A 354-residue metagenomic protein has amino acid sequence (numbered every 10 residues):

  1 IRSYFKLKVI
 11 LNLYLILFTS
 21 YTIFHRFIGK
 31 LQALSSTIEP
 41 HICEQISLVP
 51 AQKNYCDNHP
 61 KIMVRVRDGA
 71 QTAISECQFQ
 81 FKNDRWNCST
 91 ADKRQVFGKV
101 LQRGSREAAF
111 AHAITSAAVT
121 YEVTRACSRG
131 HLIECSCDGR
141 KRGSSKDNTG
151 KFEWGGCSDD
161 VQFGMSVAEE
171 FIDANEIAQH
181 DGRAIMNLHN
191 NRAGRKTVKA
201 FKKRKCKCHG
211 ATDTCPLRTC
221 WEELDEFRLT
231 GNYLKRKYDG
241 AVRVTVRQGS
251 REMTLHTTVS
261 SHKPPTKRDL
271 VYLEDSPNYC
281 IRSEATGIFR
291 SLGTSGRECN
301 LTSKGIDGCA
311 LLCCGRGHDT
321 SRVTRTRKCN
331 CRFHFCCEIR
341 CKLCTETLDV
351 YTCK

Functional and structural regions predicted by a protein language model:
I1, K6-I23: Cleavable N-terminal signal peptides of Sec/SRP-targeted secreted and luminal proteins
F18-K354: Long, position-biased, composition-driven segments near the start of the mature protein
